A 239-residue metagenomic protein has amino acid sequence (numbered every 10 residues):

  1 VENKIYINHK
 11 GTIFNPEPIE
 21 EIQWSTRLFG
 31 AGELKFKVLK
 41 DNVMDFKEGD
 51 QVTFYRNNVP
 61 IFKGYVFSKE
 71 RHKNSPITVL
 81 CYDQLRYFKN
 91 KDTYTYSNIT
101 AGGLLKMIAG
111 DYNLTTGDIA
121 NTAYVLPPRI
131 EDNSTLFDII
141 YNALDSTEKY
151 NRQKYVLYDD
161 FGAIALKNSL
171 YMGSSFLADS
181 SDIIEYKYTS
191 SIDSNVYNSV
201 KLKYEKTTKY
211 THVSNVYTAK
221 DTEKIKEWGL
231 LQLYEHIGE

Functional and structural regions predicted by a protein language model:
V1-Y94, L177-T189: Assembly/oligomerization scaffold segments
E2, V43-M44, Y141, Q153-E239: Acidic, small/polar-enriched beta strand-loop surface segments
G11, N15, W24, G30-G32 (+9 more regions): Residue-identity detector for glycine
N15-P18, L39, K47, T100 (+5 more regions): Serine/threonine-rich low-complexity intrinsically disordered regions
K73-S191: Charged- and aromatic-enriched interaction segments used to assemble and dock large macromolecular complexes
